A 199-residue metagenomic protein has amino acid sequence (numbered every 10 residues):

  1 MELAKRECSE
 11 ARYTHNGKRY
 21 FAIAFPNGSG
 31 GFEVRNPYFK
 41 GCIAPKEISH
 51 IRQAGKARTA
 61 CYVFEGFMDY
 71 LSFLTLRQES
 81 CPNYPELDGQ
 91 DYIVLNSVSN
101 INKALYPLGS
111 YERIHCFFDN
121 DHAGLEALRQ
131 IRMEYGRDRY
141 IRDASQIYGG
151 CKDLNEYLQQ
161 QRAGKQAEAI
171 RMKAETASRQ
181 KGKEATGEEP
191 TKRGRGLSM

Functional and structural regions predicted by a protein language model:
M1-N16: Electropositive nucleic-acid engagement tracts
Y13-P107: Phosphate-handling DNA/RNA-contact segment within nucleic-acid enzymes
R77-M199: TOPRIM fold recognition
